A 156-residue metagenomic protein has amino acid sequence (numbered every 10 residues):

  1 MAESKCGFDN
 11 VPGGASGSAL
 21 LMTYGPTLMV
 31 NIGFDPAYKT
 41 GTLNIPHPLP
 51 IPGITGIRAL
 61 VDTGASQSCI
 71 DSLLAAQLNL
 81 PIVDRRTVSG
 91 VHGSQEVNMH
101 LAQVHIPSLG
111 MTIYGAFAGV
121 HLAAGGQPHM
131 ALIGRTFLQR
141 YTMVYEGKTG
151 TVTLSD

Functional and structural regions predicted by a protein language model:
M1-D156: Pepsin/retropepsin-fold aspartyl endopeptidases
